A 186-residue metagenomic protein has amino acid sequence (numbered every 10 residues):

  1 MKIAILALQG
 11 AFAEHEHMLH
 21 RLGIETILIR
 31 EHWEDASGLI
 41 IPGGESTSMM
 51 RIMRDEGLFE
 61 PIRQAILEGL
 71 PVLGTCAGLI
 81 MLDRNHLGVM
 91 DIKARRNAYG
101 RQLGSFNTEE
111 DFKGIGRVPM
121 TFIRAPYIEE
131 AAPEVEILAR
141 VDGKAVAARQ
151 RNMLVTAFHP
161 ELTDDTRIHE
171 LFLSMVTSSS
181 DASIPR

Functional and structural regions predicted by a protein language model:
M1-D55, E60, Q64, T166-E170 (+1 more regions): N-terminal beta1-alpha1 cap of cysteine-dependent amidohydrolase-like domains
M1-K2, I115-V118, A148-L154: Beta-strand-turn-beta hairpins that frame and shape the catalytic cleft of phosphate-ester-processing enzymes
G10, I128-R186: C-terminal and late-domain segments of enzyme folds
I40-P42, F122, V155-A157: Structural motif
E45-D111: Cysteine-nucleophile active-site neighborhood
N85-V146: Pocket-forming structural segment of enzyme catalytic cores
